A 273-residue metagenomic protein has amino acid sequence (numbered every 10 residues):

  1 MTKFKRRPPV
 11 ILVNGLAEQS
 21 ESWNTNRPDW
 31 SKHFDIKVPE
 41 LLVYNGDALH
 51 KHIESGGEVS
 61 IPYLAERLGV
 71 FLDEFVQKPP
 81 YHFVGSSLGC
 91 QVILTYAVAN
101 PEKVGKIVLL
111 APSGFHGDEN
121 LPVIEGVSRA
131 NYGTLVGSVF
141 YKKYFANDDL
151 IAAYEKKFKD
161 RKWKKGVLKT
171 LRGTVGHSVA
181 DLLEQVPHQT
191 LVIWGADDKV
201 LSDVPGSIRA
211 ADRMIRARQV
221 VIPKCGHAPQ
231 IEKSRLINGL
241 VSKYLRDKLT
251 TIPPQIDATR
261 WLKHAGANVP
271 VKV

Functional and structural regions predicted by a protein language model:
K3-H50: Conserved HGGG/HGGXW glycine-rich cap/lid loop of the alpha/beta-hydrolase fold
K37-V84, G239: Active-site loop/oxyanion-hole signature of alpha/beta-hydrolase fold enzymes
G85, G89, I93: Gly/Ala-rich beta-loop-alpha elbow adjacent to hydrolase catalytic centers
L94-A99, G105-T134: Flexible "cap/lid" loop of the alpha/beta hydrolase fold
V127-H188: Conserved alpha/beta-hydrolase catalytic His-Asp/Glu region
R172-D212: Conserved serine/cysteine hydrolase catalytic core
A217-V273: Catalytic active-site module of serine/aspartate enzymes centered on a nucleophile-bearing elbow/loop
